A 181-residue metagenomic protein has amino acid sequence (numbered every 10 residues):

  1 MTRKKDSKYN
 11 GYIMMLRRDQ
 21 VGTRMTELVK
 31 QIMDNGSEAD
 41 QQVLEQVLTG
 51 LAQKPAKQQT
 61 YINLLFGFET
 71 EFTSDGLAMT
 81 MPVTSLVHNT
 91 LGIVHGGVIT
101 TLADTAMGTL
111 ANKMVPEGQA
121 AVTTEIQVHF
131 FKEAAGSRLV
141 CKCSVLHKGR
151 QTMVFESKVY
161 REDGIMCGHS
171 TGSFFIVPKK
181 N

Functional and structural regions predicted by a protein language model:
T2-V140, L146-N181: Terminal targeting signals and extreme-terminal segments of soluble enzymes
